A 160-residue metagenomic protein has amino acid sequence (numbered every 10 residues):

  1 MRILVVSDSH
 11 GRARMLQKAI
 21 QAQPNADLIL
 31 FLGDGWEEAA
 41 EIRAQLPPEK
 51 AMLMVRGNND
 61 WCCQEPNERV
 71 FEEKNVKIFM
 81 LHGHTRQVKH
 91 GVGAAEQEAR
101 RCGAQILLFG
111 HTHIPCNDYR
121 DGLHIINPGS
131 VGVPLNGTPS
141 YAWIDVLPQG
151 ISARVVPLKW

Functional and structural regions predicted by a protein language model:
M1-E49, D60-N67, T138-S140, V146-I151 (+1 more regions): N-terminal active-site segment of His-dependent metallophosphoesterases
V5-S7, L28-D34, L53-N58, F79-H82 (+2 more regions): Active-site neighborhood of phospho(di)ester-bond hydrolases with catalytic His/Asp-centered motifs
H10-R14, W36-A40, N59-Q64, R86-G91 (+2 more regions): Active-site environment of divalent metal-dependent phosphoester hydrolases
Q17, K74, Q97-G103, Y119 (+1 more regions): Binuclear metal-dependent phosphoesterase catalytic core
I42, F71, M80-H82, A99 (+1 more regions): Generic structural signal for conserved hydrophobic packing positions in ordered secondary structure
P48-A51, L123: A short helix->loop->beta-strand "cap" motif at the edges of active sites that frequently abuts
A51-H90: Helix-adjacent hinge/juxtasegments
K77-T112: Internal catalytic-core helix/loop-beta-alpha segment that presents or stabilizes conserved functional determinants
